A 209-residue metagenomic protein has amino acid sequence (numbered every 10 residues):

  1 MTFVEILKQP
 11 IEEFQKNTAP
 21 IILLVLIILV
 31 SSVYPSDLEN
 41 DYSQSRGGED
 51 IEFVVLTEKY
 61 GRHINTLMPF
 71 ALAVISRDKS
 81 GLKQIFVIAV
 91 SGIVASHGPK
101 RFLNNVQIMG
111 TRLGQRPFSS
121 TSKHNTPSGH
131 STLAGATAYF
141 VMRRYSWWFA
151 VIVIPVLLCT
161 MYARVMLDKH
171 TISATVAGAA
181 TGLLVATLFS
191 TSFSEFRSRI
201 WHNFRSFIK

Functional and structural regions predicted by a protein language model:
T2-N125, T132-V165: Hydrophobic alpha-helical bundle signature of multipass membrane enzymes
L7, L184-K209: C-terminal membrane module of polytopic membrane proteins
F102-R112, H170-A179, E195-N203: A cytosolic-side transmembrane-helix exit/cap motif
S119, P127, K169, I200 (+1 more regions): Short alpha-helix boundary/capping motifs
H130-A134, H170-S194: Alpha-helical transmembrane segments that form the membrane-embedded catalytic/substrate-binding core of multi-pass
L133, A138-Y139, R143-S146, A180-T187 (+1 more regions): Short, surface-exposed, charge-dense and proline/glycine-enriched linear segments
